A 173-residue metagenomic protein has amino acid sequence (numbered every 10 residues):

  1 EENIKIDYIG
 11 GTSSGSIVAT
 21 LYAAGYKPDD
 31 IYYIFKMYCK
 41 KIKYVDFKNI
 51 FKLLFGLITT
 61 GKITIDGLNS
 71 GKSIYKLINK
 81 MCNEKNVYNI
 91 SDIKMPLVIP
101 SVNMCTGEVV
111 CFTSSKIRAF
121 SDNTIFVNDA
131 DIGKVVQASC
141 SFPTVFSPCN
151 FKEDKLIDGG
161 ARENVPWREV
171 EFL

Functional and structural regions predicted by a protein language model:
E1-T12, T20-L173: Patatin-like phospholipase
